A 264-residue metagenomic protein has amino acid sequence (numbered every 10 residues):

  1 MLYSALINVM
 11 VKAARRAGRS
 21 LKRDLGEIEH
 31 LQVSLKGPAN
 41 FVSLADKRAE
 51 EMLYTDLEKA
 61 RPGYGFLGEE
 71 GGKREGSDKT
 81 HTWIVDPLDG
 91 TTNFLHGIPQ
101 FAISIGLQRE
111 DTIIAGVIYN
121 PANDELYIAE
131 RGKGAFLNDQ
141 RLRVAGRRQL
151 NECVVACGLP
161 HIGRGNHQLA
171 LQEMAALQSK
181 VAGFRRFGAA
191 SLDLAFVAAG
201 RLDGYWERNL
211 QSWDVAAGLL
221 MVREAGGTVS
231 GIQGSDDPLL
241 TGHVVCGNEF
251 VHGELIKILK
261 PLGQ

Functional and structural regions predicted by a protein language model:
M1-L88, F250, K257-K260, Q264: N-terminal subdomain of lithium-sensitive/metallo-dependent phosphomonoesterases centered on the IMPase/IPPase/PAP
M10, A14-A17, G116, A135 (+2 more regions): Small-residue (primarily alanine) positions within well-ordered alpha-helices, especially packing/interaction faces
L21, D46, L57, T91 (+6 more regions): Residue-level signal for inorganic ion chemistry
S34, E75-S77, E110, I128 (+2 more regions): Solvent-exposed alpha-helices and their adjacent loops that cap or buttress functional pockets in soluble metabolic
D46, F94-G97, F184-F187, S191: Short glycine/threonine-rich catalytic loop with a Thr-x-Gly-x-Asp
K47, E51, E70, P87-G90 (+6 more regions): Generic detector of well-ordered alpha-helical packing
S77-F136: DPxDG-like acidic metal-binding loop motif
R143-Q264: An extended, acidic
